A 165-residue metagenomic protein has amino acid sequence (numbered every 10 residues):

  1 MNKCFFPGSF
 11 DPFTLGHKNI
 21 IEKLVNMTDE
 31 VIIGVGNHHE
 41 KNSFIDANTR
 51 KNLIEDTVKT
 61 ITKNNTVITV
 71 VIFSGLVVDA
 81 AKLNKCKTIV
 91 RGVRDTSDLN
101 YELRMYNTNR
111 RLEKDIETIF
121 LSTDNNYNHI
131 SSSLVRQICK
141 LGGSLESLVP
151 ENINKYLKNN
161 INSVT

Functional and structural regions predicted by a protein language model:
M1-T165: Nucleotidyltransferase catalytic core that binds NTPs
